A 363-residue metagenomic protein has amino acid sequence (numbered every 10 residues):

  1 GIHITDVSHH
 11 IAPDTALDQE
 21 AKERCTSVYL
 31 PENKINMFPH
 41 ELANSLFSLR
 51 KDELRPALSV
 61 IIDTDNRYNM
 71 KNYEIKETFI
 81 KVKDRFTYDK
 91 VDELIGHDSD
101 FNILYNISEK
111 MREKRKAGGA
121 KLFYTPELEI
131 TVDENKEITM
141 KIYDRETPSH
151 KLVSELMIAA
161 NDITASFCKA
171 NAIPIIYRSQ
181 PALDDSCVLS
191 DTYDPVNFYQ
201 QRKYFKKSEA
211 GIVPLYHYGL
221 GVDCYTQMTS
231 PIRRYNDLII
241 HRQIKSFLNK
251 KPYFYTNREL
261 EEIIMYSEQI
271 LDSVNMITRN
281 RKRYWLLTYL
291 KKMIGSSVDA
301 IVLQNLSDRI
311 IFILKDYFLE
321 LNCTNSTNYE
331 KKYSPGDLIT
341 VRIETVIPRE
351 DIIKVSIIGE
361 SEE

Functional and structural regions predicted by a protein language model:
G1-E363: Electropositive polyanion-binding surfaces
